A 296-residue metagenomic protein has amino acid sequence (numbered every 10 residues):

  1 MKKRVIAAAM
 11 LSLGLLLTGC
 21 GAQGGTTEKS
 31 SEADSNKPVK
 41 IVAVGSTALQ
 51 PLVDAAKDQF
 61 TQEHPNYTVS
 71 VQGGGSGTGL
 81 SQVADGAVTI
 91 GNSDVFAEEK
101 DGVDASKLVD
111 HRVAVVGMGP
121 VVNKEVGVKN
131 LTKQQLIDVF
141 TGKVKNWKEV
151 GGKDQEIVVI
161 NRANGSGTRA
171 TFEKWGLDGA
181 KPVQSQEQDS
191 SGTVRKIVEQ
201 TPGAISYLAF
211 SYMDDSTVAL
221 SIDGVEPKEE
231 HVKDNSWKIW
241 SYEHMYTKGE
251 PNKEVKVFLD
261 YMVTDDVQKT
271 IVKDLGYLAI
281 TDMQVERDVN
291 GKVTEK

Functional and structural regions predicted by a protein language model:
M1-V5: Positively charged n-region of N-terminal signal peptides that target proteins for export
I6-L13: Sec-dependent N-terminal signal peptides
L15-G19: C-terminal motif of bacterial Sec signal peptides marking the signal peptidase cleavage site
C20-H64, T68, Q72-G77, S81-A84 (+3 more regions): Exported/periplasmic ABC-transporter solute-binding proteins
